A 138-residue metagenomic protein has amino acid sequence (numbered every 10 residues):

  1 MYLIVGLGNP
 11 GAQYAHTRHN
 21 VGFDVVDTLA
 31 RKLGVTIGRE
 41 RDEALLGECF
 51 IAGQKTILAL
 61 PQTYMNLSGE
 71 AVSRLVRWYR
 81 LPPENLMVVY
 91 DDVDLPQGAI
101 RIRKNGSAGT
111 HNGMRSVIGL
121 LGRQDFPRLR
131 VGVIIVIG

Functional and structural regions predicted by a protein language model:
Y2-N105, M114-R115, G119-R130, I135-I137: Nucleotide and nucleotide-moiety/phosphate-recognizing core
